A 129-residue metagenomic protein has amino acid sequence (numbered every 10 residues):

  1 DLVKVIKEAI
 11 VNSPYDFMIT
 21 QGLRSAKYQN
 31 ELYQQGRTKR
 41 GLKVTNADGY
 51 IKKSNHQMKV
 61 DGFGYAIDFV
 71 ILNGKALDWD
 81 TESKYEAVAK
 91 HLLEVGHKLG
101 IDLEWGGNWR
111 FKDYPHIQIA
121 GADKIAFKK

Functional and structural regions predicted by a protein language model:
D1-M18, K84: Active-site acidic/histidine clusters and adjacent loop/turn architecture that either coordinate catalytic ions
K4, K27, A87: Short, well-structured alpha-helical interface segments that form or flank functional binding sites
E8, E31, H91-E94: Residue-level signal for well-ordered alpha-helical scaffold segments within enzymatic catalytic domains
S13, G36, G96-L99: Sec/Tat-exported extracytoplasmic proteins
I19-L32, F111: Acidic helix-start/capping segments at beta-turn-to-alpha-helix junctions
E31-K39: Glycine-rich loop at the start of a catalytic domain that most often binds anionic cofactors/ligands
R40-T45: Short hydrophobic/aromatic-enriched beta-strand-loop microsegments
A47-D48, K52-K129: Catalytic cores and adjacent binding grooves of peptidoglycan-active enzymes
